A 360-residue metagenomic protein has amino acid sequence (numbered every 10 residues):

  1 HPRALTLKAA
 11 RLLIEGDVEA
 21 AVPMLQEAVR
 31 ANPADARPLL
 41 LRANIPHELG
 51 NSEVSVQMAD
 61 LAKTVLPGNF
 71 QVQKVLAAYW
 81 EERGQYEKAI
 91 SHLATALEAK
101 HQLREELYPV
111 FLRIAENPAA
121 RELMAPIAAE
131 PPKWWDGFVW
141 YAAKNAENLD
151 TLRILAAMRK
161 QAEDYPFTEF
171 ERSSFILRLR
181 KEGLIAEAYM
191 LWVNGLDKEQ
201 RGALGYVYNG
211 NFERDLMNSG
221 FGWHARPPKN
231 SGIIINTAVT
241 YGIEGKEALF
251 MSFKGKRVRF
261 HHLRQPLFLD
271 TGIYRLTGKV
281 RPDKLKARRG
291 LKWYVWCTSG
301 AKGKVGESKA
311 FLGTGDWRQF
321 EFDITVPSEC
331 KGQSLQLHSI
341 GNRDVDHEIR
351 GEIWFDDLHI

Functional and structural regions predicted by a protein language model:
H1, E15, N32, L66-N69 (+2 more regions): A structural motif in tetratricopeptide-repeat
P2-R3, V18, A36-R37, S52 (+3 more regions): Helix-start (N-cap) detector for alpha-helical repeat units in TPR-like alpha-solenoids, especially tetratricopeptide
L12, P46, W80, F111-A115 (+2 more regions): Residue at a conserved register position within TPR or TPR-like alpha-solenoid repeats
E27-A28, L61-A62, T95-A96, P126 (+1 more regions): Canonical positions in the second alpha-helix
E98, Q102, E106, A125-I360: Extracellular and organelle-lumenal recognition/adhesion modules and their flexible linkers in secreted
